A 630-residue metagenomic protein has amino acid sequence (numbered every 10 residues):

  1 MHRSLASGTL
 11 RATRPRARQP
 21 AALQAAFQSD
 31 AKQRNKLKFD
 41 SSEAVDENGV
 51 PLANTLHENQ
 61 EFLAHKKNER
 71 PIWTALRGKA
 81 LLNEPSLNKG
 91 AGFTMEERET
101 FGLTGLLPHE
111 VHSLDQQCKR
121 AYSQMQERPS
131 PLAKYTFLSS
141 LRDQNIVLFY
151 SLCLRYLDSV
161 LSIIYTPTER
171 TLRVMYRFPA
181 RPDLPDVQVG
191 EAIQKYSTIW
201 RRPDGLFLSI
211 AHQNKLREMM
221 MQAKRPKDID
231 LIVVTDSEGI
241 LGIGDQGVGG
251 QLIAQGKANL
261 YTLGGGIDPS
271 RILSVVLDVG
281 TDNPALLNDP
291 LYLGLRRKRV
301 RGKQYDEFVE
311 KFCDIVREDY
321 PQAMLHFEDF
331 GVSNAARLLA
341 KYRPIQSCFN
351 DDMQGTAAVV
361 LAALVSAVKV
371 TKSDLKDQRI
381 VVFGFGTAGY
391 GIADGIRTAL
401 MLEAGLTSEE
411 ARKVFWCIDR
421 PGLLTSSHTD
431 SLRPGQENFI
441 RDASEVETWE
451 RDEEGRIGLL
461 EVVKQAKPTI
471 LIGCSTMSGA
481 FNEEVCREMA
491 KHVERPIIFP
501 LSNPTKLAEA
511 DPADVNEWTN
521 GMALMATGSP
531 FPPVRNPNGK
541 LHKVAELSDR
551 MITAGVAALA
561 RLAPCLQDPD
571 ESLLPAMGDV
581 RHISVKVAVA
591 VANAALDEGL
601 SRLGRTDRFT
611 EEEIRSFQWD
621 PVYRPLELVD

Functional and structural regions predicted by a protein language model:
M1-R16: N-terminal chloroplast transit peptides
A12-L37: N-terminal chloroplast transit peptides
K36-K376, G391, G395-I396, E403-A404 (+10 more regions): Metallocofactor- and cofactor-centric catalytic cores in central/energy metabolism, strongly enriched
D236, G384-G386: Glycine-rich Rossmann-fold phosphate-binding loop(s) that bind the pyrophosphate of adenine dinucleotide cofactors
V381: Beta1/beta-strand and adjacent pyrophosphate-binding region of the FAD-binding site in flavoprotein oxidoreductases
T387, G422-L423, H428-D430, G435: Acidic/histidine-rich catalytic neighborhood
G455-K464: Conserved alpha-helical scaffold flanking the Walker A/P-loop in AAA+ ATPase domains
A513-V515: Cysteine protease catalytic core and zymogen-processing segment of caspase-like enzymes
